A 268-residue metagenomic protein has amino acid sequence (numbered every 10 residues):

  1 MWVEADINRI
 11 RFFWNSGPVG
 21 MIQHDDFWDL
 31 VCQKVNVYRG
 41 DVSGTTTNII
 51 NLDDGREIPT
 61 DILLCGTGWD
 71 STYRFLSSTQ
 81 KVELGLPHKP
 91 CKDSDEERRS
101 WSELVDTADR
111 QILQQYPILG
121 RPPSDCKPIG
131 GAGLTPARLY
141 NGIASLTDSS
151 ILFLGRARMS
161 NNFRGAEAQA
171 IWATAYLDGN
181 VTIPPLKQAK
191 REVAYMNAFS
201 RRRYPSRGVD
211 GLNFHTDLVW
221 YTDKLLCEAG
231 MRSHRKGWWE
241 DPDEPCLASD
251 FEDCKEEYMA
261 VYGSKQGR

Functional and structural regions predicted by a protein language model:
M1-R268: N-terminal FAD-binding dinucleotide-binding subdomain shared by FAD-dependent oxidases/monooxygenases
